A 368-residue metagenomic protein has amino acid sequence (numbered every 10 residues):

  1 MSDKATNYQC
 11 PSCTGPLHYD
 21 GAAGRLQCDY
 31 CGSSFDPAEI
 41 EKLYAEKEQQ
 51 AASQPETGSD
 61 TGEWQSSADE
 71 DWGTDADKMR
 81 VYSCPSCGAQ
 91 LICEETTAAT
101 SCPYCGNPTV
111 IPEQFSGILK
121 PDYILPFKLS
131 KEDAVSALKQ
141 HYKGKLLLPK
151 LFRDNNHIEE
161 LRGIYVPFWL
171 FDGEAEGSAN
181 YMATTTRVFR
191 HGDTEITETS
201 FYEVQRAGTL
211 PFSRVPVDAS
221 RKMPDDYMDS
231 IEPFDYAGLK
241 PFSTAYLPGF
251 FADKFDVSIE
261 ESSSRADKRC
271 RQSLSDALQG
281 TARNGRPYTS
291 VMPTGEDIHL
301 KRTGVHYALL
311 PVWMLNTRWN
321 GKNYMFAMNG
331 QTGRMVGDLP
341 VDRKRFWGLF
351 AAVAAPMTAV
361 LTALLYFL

Functional and structural regions predicted by a protein language model:
A5-N7, A23-R25, M79-V81, A99: Residues immediately within or flanking Cys/His clusters that coordinate Zn2+ in small zinc-binding modules
C10-C13, C28-C31, C84-C87, C102-C105: Short cysteine-rich clusters marking metal-coordination/redox-active sites
G15-H18, D36, I92, V110: Short functional micro-motifs and their immediate structural scaffolds
H18-Q27, C93-T100: Short linker/helix segments within small regulatory modules
G32-E39, G106-E113: Short Cys/His-rich micro-motifs in 6-15 aa windows
G117-R318: Charged, low-complexity helical/coil segments in non-catalytic cytosolic or luminal regions
L310-V336: Extended, hydrophilic extramembrane loops/domains of integral membrane proteins
V360-L368: Juxtamembrane boundary at the C-terminal end of a transmembrane helix
